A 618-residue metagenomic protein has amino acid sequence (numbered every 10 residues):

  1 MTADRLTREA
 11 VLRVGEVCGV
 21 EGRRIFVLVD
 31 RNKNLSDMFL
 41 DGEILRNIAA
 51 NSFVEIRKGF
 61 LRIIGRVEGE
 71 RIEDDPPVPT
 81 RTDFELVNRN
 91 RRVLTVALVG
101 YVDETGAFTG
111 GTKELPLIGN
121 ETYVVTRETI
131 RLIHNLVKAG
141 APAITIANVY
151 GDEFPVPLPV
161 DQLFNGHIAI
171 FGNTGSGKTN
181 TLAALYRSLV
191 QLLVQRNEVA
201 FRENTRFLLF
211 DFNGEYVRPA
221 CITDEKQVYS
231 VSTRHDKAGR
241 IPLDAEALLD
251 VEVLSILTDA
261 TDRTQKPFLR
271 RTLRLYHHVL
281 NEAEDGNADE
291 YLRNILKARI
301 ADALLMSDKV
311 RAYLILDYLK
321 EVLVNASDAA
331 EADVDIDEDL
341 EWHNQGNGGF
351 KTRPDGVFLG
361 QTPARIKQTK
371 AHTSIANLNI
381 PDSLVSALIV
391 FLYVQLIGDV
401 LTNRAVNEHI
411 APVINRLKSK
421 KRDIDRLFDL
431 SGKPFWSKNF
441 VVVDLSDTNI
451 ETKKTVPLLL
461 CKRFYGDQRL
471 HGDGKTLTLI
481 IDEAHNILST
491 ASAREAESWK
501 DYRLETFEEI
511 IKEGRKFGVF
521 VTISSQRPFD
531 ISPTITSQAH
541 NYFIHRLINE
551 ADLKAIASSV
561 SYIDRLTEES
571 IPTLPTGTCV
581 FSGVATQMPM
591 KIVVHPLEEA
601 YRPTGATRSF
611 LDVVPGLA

Functional and structural regions predicted by a protein language model:
T2-V137: Conserved ASCE P-loop ATPase motor domains encompassing nucleic-acid-directed helicases/translocases
A143-T233, G466, F581, L611 (+1 more regions): Glycine-rich phosphate-binding loop of nucleotide-binding enzymes
T174, N449, P528: The conserved Walker
N204-L208, K438-F440, G474-T478, F517-T522: Loop/turn-to-beta-strand initiation segments
G214-P219, A245-T506: P-loop NTPase motor domains
S230-H235, D244, L248, T258 (+1 more regions): Conserved AAA+ ATPase "SRH/arginine-finger" region at the nucleotide-binding site
A260, Y502-H595: Conserved ATP-driven motor cores of ASCE-family P-loop NTPases powering translocation/secretion/packaging/pilus
T352, T576-A618: Conserved P-loop NTPase motor module
